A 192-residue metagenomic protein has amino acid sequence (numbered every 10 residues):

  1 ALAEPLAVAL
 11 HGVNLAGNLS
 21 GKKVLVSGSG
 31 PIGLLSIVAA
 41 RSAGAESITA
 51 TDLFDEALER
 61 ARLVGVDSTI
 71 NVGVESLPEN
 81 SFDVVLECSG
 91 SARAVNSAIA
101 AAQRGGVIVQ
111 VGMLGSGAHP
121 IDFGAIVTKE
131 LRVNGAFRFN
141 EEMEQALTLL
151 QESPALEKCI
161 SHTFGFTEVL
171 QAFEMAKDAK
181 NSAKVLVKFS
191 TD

Functional and structural regions predicted by a protein language model:
A1-V74: Mid-domain Rossmann-like dinucleotide-binding core that forms the NAD(H)/NADP(H) cofactor-binding site
E4, S89-G90, R138, F164-T167: Residue-level signal for the nucleotide or nucleotide-sugar donor/cofactor binding architecture
L6-A9, G33, F82, V95 (+2 more regions): A general structural signal for well-ordered alpha-helical segments in protein cores
A16-S20, E59-E130: Glycine-rich cofactor phosphate-binding loops and adjacent beta1-alpha1 units of small-molecule cofactor enzyme domains
I48-T49, V109, N134: Conserved beta-strand positions in the Rossmann-like core of class I SAM-dependent methyltransferases
L53-F54, L114, F139: Residues in the short beta-alpha loop(s) of Rossmann-like NAD(P)-binding domains
N96, N140, E144-D192: C-terminal hydrophobic helical "lid"/dimerization subdomain of Rossmann-like NAD(P)H-dependent oxidoreductases
